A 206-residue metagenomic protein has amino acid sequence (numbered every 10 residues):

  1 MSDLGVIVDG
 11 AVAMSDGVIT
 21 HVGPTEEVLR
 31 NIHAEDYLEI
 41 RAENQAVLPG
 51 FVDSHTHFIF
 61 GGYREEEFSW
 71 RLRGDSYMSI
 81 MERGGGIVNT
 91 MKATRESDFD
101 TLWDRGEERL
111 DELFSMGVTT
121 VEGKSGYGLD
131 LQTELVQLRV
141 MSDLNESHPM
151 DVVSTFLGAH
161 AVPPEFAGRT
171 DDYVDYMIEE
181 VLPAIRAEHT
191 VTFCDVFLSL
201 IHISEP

Functional and structural regions predicted by a protein language model:
M1-N31: N-terminal metal-binding scaffold of metallo-dependent hydrolase/deaminase domains
A11-A13, Q45-V47, R64-G123, R139-S147 (+1 more regions): Alpha-helical scaffold segments that flank or form the walls of functional sites
R30-R73: Replace "His-x-His-based motif
V52-S54, V121-G123, V152-F156, T192-V196: Hydrophobic faces of well-ordered beta-strands that scaffold small-molecule active sites in alpha/beta enzyme cores
H57, K124-G128, L157-V162, F197-S199: Active-site beta-loop-alpha junctions enriched in small/polar residues
G123-Q137: Divalent-metal (often Zn2+) His-rich catalytic cores of metallo-beta-lactamase-fold enzymes
G168-R169: Structured catalytic-domain cores with a bias toward divalent-metal coordination
L198-P206: Residue-level detector of conserved catalytic or cofactor/ligand-binding positions in enzyme active sites
